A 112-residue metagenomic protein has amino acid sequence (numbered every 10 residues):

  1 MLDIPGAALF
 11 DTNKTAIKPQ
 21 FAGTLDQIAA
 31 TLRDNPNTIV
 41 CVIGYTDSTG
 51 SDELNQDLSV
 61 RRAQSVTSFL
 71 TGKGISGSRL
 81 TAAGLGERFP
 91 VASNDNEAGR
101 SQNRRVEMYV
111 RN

Functional and structural regions predicted by a protein language model:
M1-I39: Periplasmic peptidoglycan-binding/tethering modules of Gram-negative envelope proteins
K14-P19, I43-N112: Periplasmic OmpA-like peptidoglycan-binding domain that tethers envelope proteins to the cell wall
